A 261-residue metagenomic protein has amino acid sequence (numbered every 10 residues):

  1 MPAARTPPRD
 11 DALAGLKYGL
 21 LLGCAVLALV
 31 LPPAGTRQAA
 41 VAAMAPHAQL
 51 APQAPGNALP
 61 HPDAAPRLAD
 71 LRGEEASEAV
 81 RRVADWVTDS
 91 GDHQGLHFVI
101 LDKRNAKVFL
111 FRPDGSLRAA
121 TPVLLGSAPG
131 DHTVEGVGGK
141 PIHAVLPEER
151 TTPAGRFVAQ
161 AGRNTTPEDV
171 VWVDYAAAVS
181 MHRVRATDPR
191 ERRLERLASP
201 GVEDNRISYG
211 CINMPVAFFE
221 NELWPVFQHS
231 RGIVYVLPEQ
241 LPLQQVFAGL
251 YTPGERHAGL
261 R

Functional and structural regions predicted by a protein language model:
P2-G95, A128-H132: Extracellular/luminal recognition modules and glycoprotein regions
P2-T36, R150-R261: Exported/periplasmic cell-wall-interacting domains
D70, G95, L110, A198 (+1 more regions): A general structural-boundary detector
A79-L194: Gly/Pro-biased beta-strand-loop elements
